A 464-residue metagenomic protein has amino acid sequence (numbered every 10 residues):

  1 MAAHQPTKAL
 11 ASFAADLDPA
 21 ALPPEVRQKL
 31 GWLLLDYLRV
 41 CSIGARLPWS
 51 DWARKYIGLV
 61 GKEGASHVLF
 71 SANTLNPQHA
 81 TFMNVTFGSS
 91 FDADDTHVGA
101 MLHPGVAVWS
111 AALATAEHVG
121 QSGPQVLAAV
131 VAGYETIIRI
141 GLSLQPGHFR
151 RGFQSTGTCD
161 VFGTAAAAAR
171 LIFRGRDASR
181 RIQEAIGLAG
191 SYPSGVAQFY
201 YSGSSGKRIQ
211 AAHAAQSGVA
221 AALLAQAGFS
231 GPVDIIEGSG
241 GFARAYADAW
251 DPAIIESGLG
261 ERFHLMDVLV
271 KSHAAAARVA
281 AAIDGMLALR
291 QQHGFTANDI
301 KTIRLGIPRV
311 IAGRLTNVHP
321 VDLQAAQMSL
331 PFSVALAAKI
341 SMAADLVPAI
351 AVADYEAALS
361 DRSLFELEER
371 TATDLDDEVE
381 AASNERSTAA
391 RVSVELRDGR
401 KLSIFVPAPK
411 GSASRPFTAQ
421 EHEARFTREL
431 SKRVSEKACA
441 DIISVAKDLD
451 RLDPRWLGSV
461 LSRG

Functional and structural regions predicted by a protein language model:
M1-M101, G206-Q216, L223-G464: Terminal-appendage/accessory-domain detector
P6-L10, W52, Y56, P124-G133 (+2 more regions): Extended, well-ordered alpha-helical scaffold segments
L17-E25, T115-V126, L144-G147, R151 (+4 more regions): Inter-helical turn/loop segments and adjacent helix faces that build the functional surface of alpha-helical bundle
G44, A112-V119, A165-F173, A221-A225 (+2 more regions): Well-ordered alpha-helical scaffold segments within catalytic/enzyme domains
F87-L142: Hydrophobic alpha-helical hairpins/lids featuring a short glycine-rich hinge
G105-L113, D160-A167, Q216-A220, V279-A281 (+1 more regions): Well-ordered alpha-helical segments within folded domains of soluble proteins
T136-F162, A168, A211: Aromatic-lined, polymer-binding surfaces characteristic of secreted/periplasmic polysaccharide-degrading enzymes
L188-V196: Flexible glycine/proline-rich, aromatic-decorated loop/lid segments
